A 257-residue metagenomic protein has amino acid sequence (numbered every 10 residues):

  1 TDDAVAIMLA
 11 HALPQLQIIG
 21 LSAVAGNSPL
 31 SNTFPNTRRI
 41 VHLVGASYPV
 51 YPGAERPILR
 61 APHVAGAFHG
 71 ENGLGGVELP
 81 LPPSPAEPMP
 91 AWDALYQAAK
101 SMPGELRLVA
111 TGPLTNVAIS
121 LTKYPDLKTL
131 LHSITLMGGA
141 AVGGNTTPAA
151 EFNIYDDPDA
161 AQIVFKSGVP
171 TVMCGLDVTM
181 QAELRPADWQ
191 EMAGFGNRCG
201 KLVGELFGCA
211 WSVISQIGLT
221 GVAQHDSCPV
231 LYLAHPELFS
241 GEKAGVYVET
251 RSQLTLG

Functional and structural regions predicted by a protein language model:
T1-R39, N72, V77-Q181, P186: Active-site histidine-anchored catalytic micro-motif
A6-A12, Q17-I18, Y155-D159, C174-G257: Conformational coupling and interaction surfaces
A23-G26, G53-E55, E249-R251: Acidic/polar N-terminal loop/beta-strand segments that form early-domain functional surfaces
I40, V44-Y51: A glycine-rich helix N-cap at a beta->alpha junction
G45-S47, P103, K243: Short secondary-structure junction motifs
V50, V164, V230: A residue-level signal for conserved active-site and pocket-lining positions in enzyme catalytic cores
Y51-L79: Surface-exposed loop and adjacent secondary-structure segments within mature catalytic domains
